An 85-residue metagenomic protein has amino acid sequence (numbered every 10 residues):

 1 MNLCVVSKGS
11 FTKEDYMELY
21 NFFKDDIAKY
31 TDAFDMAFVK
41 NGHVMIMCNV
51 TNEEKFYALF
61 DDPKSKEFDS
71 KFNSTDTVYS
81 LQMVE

Functional and structural regions predicted by a protein language model:
M1-D61, K66, T75-E85: Short S/T/G/P-rich N-terminal loop/turn motif that feeds into the first structured element of a domain
K71-N73: Acidic/histidine-enriched, beta-strand-rich ligand/metal-binding domains
